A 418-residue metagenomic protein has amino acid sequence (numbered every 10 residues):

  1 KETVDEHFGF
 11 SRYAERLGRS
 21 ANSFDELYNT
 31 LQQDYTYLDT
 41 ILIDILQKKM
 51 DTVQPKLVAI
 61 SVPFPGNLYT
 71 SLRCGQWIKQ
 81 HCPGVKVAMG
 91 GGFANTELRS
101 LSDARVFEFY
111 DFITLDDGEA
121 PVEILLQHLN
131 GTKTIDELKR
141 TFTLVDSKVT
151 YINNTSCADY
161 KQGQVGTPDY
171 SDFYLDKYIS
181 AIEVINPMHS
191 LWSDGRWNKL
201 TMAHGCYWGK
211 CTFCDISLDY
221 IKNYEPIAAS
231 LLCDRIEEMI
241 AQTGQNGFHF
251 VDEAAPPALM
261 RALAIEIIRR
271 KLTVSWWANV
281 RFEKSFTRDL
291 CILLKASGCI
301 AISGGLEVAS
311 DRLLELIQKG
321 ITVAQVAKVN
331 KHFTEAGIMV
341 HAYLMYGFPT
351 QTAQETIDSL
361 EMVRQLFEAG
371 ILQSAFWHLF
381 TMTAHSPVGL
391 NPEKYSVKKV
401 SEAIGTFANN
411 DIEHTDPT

Functional and structural regions predicted by a protein language model:
R16-K161: Glycine-rich beta-alpha loop elements in corrinoid/cobalamin-binding modules across cobalamin-dependent enzymes
L57, A88, C233-M339, Y346-F348: Conserved SAM/AdoMet-binding glycine-rich loop
C74-G75, S102-R105, L129-N130, A264-I267 (+3 more regions): Short secondary-structure boundary/capping segments
K79-V85, K133, I268-T273, F367-I371: Short helix-capping segments at alpha-helix termini
A94-L101, R312-I317, Y346-Q354, G370-T418: Flexible glycine/acidic-rich beta-alpha junction loops that bind and position SAM and/or redox cofactors in anaerobic
S100-S102, D289-C291, T350-Q365: Catalytic cores of alpha/beta
K148-K199: N-terminal [4Fe-4S]-dependent radical SAM core
W192-S230: Canonical Radical SAM [4Fe-4S] cluster-binding loop centered on the CxxxCxxC motif and its immediate flanking residues
